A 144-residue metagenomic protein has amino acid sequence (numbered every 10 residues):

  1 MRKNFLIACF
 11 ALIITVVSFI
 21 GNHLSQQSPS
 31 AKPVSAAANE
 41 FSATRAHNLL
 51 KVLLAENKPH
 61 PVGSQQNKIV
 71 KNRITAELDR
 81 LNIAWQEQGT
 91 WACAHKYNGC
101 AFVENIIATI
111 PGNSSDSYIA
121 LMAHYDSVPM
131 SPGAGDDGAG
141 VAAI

Functional and structural regions predicted by a protein language model:
M1-F5: Positively charged n-region of N-terminal signal peptides that target proteins for export
L6-N22: Hydrophobic membrane-insertion alpha-helices, especially the h-region of bacterial N-terminal signal peptides
G21-K71, L81, Y125-S127: N-terminal capping segment at the start of a domain
S35, Y97, G133: Generic anion/oxyanion-binding catalytic loop in active/binding sites
L49, E104, S117-I119: A generic secondary-structure signal marking the coil-to-beta-strand transition
K51-P111: A non-catalytic alpha/beta surface segment that caps or lines the substrate-entry region of metallo-dependent hydrolase
A108, S117, L121-I144: Alpha-helical metal-binding/catalytic segments enriched in His/Glu/Asp
N113-S115: Short strand-connecting beta-turns/loops that link adjacent beta-strands
